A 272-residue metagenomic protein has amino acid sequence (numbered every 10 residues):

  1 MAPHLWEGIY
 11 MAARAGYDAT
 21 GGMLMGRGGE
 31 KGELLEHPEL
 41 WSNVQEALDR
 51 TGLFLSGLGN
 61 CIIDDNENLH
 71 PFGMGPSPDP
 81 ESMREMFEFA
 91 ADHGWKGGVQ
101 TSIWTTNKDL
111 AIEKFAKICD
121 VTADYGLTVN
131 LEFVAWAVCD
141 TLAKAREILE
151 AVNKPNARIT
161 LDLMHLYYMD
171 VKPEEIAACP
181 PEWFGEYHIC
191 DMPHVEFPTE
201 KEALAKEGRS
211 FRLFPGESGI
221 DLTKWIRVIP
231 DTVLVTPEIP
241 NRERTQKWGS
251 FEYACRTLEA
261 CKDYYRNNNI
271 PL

Functional and structural regions predicted by a protein language model:
M1, L35-E36, P78, L110 (+3 more regions): Residues that cap or flank secondary-structure elements
M1, M23-R27, N60-I63, S102-T106 (+4 more regions): Active-site beta-loop-alpha junctions enriched in small/polar residues
A2-A19, D49-G52, P80, R84-F87 (+2 more regions): Histidine-acidic metal/acid-base catalytic patches
W6-G8, R50-F54, N60, D64-R158: Active-site acidic/histidine proton-transfer and metal-coordination neighborhood in alpha/beta enzyme cores
T20-G22, S56, G97-T101, Y187 (+1 more regions): Hydrophobic residues within beta-strands of alpha/beta enzymes
G21-D49, T106: Glycine-rich, proline-tolerant flexible connector loops at the mouths of alpha/beta enzymes
G28-P38, C61-E81, E202-S210, T245-G249: Surface-exposed, active-site-proximal loop segments in enzymatic domains
P38-R50, K114-D124, E175, K224-W225: Catalytic-core regions built around general acid/base machinery
